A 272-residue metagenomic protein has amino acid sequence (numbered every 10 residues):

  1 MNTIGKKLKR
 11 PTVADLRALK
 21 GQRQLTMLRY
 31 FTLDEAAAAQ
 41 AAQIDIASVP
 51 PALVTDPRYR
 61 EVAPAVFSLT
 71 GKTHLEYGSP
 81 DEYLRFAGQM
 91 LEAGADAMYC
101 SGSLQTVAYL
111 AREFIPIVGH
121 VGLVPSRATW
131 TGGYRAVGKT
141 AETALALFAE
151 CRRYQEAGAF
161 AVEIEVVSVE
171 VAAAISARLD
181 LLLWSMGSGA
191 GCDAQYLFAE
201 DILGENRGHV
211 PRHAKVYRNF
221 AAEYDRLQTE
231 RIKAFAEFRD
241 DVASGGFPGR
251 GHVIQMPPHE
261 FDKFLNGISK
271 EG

Functional and structural regions predicted by a protein language model:
M1-G272: Alpha/beta enzyme core
